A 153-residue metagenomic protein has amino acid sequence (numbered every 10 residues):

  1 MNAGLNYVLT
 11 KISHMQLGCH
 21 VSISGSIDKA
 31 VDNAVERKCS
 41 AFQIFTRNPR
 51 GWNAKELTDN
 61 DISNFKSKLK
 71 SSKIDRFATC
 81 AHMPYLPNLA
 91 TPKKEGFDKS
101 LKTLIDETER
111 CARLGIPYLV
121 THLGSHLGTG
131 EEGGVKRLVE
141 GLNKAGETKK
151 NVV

Functional and structural regions predicted by a protein language model:
Y7-A81, L86-D106: N-terminal pre-domain/capping segments
N88-V153: Active-site acidic/histidine proton-transfer and metal-coordination neighborhood in alpha/beta enzyme cores
